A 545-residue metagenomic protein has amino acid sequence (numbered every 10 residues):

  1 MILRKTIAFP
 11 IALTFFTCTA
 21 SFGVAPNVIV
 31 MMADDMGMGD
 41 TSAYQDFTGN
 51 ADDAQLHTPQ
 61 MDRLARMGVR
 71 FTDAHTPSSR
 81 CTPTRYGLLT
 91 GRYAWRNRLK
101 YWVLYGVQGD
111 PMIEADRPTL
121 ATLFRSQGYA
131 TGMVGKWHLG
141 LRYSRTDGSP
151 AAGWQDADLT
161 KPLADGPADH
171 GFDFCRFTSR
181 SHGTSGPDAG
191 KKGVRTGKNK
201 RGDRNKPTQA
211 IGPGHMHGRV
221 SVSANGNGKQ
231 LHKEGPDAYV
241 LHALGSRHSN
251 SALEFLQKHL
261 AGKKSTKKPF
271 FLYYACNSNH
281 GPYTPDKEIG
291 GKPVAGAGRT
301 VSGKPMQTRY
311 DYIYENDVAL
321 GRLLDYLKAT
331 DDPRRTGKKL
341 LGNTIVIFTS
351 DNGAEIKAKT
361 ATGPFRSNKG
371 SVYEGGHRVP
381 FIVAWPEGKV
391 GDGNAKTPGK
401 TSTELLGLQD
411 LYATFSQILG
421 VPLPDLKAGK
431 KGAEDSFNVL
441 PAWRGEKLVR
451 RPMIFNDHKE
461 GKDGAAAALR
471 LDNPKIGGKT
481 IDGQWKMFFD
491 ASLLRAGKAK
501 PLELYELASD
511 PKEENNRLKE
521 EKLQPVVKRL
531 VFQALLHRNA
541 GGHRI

Functional and structural regions predicted by a protein language model:
A8-C18: Bacterial N-terminal signal peptides
V24-P26, A33, M38, R70 (+2 more regions): Long, internal low-complexity/basic segments
V30-M31, G37-M133, L139-A152, D156 (+3 more regions): Active-site segment of extracytoplasmic enzymes that catalyze sulfate/phosphate-ester chemistry
A51-T58, H75-S79, G109-P118, L241-L244 (+9 more regions): A short beta-strand-to-alpha-helix junction
R98-Y101, Y105-T122, S126-Y129, W137-K267 (+5 more regions): Formylglycine-dependent
S149-G153, D165-F174, S179-T184, A354-E374 (+4 more regions): C-terminal cap/loop subdomain of S1 sulfatases and analogous C-terminal strand-loop tails that border
A151-L163, P167-A168, G281-E288, V318 (+2 more regions): Histidine-centered active-site microenvironments of extracellular/periplasmic hydrolases and transferases
A243, R247-L260, P293-T344: A long, amphipathic alpha-helix that forms part of the scaffold/cap immediately adjacent to metal-dependent active
